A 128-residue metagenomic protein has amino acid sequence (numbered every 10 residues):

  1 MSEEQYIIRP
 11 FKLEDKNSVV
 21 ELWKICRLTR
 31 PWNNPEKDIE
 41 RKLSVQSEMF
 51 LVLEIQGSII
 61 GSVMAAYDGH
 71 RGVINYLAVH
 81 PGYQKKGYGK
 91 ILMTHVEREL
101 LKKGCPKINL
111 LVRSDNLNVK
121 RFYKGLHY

Functional and structural regions predicted by a protein language model:
Q5-V19: A short beta-loop-alpha structural element at the N-terminal edge of CoA-dependent acyl/N-acetyltransferase catalytic
F11, L77-V79, V112: Hydrophobic adenine-recognition pocket in adenosine-nucleotide-binding enzymes
R30-I39: A short, aromatic/hydrophobic, helix- or strand-capping loop or linear motif that either lines the entrance/gate
R41-V52, V73: A short helix-loop-beta-strand connector motif used in the catalytic cores of GNAT acetyltransferases and, in some
V52, S58-A66, V73-A78: Conserved beta-strand in the GNAT
V79, K85-R98, R121, G125: Conserved acetyl-CoA-binding loop-helix of GNAT-fold acetyltransferases
Q84, L110-K120: Conserved beta-strand-loop-alpha-helix junction that forms the acyl-donor binding cleft
M93, L100-V112: Conserved GNAT acetyl-CoA-binding A-motif
